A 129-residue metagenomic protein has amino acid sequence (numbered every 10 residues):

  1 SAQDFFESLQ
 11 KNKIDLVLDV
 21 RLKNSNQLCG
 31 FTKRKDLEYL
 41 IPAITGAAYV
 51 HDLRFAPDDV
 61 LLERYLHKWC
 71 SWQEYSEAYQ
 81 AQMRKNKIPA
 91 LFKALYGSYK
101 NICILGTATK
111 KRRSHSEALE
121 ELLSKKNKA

Functional and structural regions predicted by a protein language model:
S1-A129: Residues lining hydrophobic/aromatic ligand-binding pockets adjacent to catalytic sites
